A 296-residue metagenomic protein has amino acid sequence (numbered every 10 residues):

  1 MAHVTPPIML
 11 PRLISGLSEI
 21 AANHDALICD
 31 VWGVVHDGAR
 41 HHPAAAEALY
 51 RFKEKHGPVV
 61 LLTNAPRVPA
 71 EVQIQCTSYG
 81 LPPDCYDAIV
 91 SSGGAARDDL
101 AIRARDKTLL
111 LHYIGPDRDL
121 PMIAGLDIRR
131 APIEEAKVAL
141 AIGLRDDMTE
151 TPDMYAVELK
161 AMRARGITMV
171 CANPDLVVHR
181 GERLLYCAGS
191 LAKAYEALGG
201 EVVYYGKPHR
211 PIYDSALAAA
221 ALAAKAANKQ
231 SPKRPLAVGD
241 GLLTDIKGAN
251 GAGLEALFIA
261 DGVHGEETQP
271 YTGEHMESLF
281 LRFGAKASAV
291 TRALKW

Functional and structural regions predicted by a protein language model:
A2-V31, H36-G57, L62-A65, A70-V90 (+1 more regions): Asp-based, Mg2+/Mn2+-dependent phosphohydrolase catalytic module
